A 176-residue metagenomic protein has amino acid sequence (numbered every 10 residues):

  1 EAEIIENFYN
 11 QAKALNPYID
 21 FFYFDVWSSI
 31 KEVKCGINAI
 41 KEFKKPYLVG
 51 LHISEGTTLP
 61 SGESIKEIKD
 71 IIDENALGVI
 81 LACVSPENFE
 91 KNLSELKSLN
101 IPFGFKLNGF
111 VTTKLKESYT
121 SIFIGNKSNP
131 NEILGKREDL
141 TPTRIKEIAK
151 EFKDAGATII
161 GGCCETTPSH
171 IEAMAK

Functional and structural regions predicted by a protein language model:
E1-K176: Domain-level signal for soluble alpha/beta catalytic cores
